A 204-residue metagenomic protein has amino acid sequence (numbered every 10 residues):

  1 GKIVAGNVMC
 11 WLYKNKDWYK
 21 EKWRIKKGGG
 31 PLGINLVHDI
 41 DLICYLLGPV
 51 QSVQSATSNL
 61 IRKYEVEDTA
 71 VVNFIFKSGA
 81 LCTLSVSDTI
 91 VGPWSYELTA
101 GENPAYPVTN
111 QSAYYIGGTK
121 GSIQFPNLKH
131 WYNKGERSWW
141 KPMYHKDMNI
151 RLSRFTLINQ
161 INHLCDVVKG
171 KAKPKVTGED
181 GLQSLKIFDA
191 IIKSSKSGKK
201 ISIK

Functional and structural regions predicted by a protein language model:
G1-E65, A70-F74, G198: Predominantly a Rossmann-like dinucleotide-binding segment in NAD(P)-dependent oxidoreductases
N7, Q54-A56, S85, G117 (+1 more regions): Residue-level detector of conserved, well-ordered beta-strand and adjacent loop positions that form binding/recognition
G29-P31, M148-L152, G170-P174: Active-site rim elements
I34, T156-N159, V176: Residue-level signal for the nucleotide or nucleotide-sugar donor/cofactor binding architecture
H38-L42, S112, Q160-H163: Hydrophobic alpha-helical segments typical of transmembrane helices and their membrane-interface/capping positions
K63-E67, K77-N159: NAD(P)-dinucleotide binding in Rossmann-like oxidoreductases
A70-V72, S112-Y114, P174, I192: Residue-level detector of beta-strand structural context in well-folded domains
F125-P126, H163-K204: C-terminal helix-rich "cap/oligomerization" subdomain common to oxidoreductases
